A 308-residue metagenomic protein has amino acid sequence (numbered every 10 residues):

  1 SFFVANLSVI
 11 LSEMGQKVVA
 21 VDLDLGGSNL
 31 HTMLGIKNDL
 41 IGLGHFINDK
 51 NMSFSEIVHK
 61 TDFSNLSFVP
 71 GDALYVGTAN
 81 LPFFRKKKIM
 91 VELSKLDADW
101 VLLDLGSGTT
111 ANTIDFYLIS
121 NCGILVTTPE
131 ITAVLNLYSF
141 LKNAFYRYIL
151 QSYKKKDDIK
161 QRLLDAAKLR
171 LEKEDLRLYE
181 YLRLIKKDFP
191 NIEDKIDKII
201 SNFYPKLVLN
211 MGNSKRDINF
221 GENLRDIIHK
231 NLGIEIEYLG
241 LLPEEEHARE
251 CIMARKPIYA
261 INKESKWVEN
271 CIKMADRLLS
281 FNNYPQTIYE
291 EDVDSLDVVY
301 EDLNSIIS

Functional and structural regions predicted by a protein language model:
S1-L25: Walker A/P-loop phosphate-binding motif and the immediately C-terminal alpha-helix
A20-D99, K155, L169-E172, L176 (+2 more regions): P-loop/Walker-type NTP enzyme "switch/lid" segment
L25-G27, A73-V76, G108-T109, E130-A133 (+2 more regions): Conserved nucleotide-binding/hydrolysis micro-motifs of P-loop NTPases
S94-N112: Glycine-rich phosphate-binding loop used to anchor ATP phosphates in small-molecule kinases, encompassing both
G106-E237: Conserved catalytic-core segment of NTP-binding enzymes
L232, Y238, P243-A254: Nucleotide-binding motor/catalytic cores of P-loop/tubulin-like NTPases across gene-expression machines
I252-E269: C-terminal boundary of histidine-terminating zinc-finger modules
A275-S308: Acidic-aromatic/histidine active-site loop/patch
